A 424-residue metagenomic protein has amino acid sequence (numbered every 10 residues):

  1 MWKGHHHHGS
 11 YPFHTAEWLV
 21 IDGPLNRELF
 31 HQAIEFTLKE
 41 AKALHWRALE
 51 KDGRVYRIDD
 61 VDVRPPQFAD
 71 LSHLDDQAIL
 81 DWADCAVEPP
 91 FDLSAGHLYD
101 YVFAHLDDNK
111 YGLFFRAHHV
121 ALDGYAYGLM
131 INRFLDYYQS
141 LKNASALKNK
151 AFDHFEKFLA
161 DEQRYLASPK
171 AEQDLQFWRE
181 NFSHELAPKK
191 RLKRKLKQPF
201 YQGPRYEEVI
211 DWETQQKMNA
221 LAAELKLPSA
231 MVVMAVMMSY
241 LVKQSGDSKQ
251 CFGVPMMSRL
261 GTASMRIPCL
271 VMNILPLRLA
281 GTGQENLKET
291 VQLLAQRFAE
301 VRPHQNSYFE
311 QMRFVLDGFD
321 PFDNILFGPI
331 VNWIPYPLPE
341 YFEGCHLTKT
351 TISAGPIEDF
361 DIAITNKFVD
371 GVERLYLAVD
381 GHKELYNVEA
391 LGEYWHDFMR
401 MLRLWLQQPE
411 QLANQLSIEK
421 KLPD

Functional and structural regions predicted by a protein language model:
M1, D59-D60, A299, L316 (+2 more regions): Flexible, non-catalytic linker and terminal segments flanking ANL/adenylate-forming cores
M1-G23, V120, R133, N181 (+3 more regions): N-terminal beta-alpha "docking/capping" segments at the starts of catalytic domains in thioester/acy l-group-handling
M1-H8, H31-D76, H97, N132 (+4 more regions): Short amphipathic alpha-helices and their capping loops
H6-T15, R27, H31, K42-L44 (+8 more regions): His-Asp-centered acyl/peptidyl-transfer active-site segments
H14-A16, L44-E50, E88-F103, S145-D153 (+6 more regions): Flexible, Gly/Pro-enriched loop and linker segments at secondary-structure and domain junctions
G23-K39, I58-G96, L175, E213 (+5 more regions): A short, small/polar-residue-rich loop/turn motif at beta-strand boundaries within alpha/beta enzyme cores
F30, A41, Y101, H119 (+9 more regions): Generic structural signal for small/hydrophobic residues in well-ordered secondary structure, especially within
V102-E156, V388-Q407: Active-site-proximal acidic secondary-structure segment that organizes catalysis
